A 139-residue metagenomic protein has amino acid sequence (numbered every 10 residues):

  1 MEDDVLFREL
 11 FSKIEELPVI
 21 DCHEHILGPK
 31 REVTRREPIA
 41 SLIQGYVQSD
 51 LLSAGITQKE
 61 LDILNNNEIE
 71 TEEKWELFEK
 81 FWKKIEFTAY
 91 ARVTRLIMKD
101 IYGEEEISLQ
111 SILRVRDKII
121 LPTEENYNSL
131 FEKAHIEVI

Functional and structural regions predicted by a protein language model:
E2-I139: Metal-cofactor-binding active-site regions of metalloenzymes
